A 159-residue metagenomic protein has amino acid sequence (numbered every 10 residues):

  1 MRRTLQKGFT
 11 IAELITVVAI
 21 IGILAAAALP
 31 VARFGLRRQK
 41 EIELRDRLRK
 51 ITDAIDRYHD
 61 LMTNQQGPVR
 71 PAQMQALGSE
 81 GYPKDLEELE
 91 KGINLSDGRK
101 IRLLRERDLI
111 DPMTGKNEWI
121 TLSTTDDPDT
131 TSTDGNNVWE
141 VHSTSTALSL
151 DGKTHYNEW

Functional and structural regions predicted by a protein language model:
M1-R2, A147: Long, low-complexity, intrinsically disordered N-terminal extensions of eukaryotic proteins, enriched
R2-A32: N-terminal single-pass transmembrane signal-anchor helix
A32-L44: Juxtamembrane interface helices immediately C-terminal to a transmembrane segment
G35, R47-Q65: N-terminal alpha-helical signal peptides/signal-anchor transmembrane segments
R57-W159: Low-complexity, acidic interaction segments enriched in glycine
